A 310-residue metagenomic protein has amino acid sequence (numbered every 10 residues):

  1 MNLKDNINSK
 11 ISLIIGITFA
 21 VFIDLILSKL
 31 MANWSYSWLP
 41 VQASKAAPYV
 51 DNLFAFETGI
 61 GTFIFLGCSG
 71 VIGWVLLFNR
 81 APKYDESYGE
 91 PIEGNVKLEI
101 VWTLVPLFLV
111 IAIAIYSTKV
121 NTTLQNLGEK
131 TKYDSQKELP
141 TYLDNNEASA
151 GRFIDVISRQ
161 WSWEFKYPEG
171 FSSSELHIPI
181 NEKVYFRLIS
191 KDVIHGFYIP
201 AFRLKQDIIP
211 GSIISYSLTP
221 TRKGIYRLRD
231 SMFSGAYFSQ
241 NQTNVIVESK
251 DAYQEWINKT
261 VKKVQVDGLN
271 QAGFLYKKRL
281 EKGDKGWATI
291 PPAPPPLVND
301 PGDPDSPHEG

Functional and structural regions predicted by a protein language model:
L3-I7, S28-F54, L76-G310: Non-transmembrane, membrane-proximal soluble domains of secreted or membrane proteins
S9-I11: Polytopic transmembrane helical bundles with strong interfacial aromatic enrichment
L13-Y36, F63-G70: Alpha-helical transmembrane segments of integral membrane proteins, especially early/N-terminal helices
L53-G67: Alpha-helical transmembrane segments
C68-F78: Central hydrophobic cores of alpha-helical transmembrane segments in multi-pass inner-membrane proteins across all
